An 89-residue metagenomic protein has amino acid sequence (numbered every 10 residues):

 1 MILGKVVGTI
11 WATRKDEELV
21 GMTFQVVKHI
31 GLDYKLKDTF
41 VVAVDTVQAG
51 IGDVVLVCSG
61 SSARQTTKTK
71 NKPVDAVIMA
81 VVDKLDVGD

Functional and structural regions predicted by a protein language model:
M1-L32, K37: N-terminal first-folded block
R14-D16, V44-T46, T66-T69: A generic local secondary-structure boundary/capping motif
I30, V44-T46, G60, V82: A structural micro-motif recognizing beta-strand termini and the immediately following turn/loop segments
T39-A43: Short alpha-helix capping/helix-loop boundary micro-motifs
L56-D89: C-terminal structural segments of small proteins and small subunits
